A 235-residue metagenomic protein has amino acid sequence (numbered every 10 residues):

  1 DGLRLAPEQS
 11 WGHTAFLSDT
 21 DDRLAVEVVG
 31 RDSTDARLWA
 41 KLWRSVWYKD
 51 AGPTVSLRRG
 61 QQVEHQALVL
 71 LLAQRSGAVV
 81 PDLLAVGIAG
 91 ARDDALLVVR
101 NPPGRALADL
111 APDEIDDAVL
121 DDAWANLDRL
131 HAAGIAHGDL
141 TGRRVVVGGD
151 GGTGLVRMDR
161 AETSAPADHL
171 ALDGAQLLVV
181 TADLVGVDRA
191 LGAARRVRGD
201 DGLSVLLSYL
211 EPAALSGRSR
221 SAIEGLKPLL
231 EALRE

Functional and structural regions predicted by a protein language model:
D1-R4: N-terminal signal-anchor transmembrane helix
A6-P7, W11-R100, A132: Conserved ATP-binding subdomain of kinase catalytic cores across diverse folds
A15-F16, W124-S164, E235: Active-site acidic catalytic loop and adjacent metal/ATP-binding pocket of ATP-dependent phosphoryl transfer enzymes
L42-T54, L207-E235: Membrane-interfacial amphipathic helices
V55-L57, D113-E114, S164: Short, contiguous strand/loop micro-motifs
V63-H65, V69-V80, R105-R143, A171-G174: Conserved kinase catalytic-core helix
A95-N101, G152-R157: A short beta-strand motif that forms the metal-chelation/ATP-contact edge of phosphoryl-transfer active sites
H137, G148-R220, P228-L229: C-lobe/activation-segment region of protein kinase-like
